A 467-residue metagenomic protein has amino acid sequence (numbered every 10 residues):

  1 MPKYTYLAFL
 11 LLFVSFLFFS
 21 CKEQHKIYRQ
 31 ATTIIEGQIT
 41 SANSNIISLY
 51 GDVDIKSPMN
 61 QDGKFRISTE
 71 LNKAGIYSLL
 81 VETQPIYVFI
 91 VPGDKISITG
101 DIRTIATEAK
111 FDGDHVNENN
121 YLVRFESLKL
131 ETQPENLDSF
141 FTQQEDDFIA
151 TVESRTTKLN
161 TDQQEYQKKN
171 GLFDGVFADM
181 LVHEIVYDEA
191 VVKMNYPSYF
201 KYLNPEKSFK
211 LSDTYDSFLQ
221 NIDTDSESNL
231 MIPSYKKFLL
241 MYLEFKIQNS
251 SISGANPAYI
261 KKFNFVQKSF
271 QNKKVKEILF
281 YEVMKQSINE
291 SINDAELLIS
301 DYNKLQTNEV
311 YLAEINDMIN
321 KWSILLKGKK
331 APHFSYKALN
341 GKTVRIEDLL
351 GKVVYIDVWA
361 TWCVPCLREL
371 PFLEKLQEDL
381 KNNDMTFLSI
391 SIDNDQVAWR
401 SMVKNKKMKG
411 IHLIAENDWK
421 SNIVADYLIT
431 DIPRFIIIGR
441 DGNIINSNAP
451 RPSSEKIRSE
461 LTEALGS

Functional and structural regions predicted by a protein language model:
L17-S20: C-terminal motif of bacterial Sec signal peptides marking the signal peptidase cleavage site
E23-M180, E184, V191-N195, F200-Y202: A non-transmembrane, solvent-exposed segment enriched in polar/low-complexity residues
E206-L219, N256-V266, D294-N303, P332-H333: Alpha-helical repeat scaffolds
V275-K337, K342, E347-K352, E378 (+3 more regions): N-proximal helix/coil linker or "cap" segments that precede and/or mark the start of modular domains
K337, R400-R434, R440-D441: Short, internal strand/loop/helix patches that form the active-site neighborhood or redox-interaction surface
L350, V358-K375: Conserved redox-active cysteine motifs that mediate thiol-disulfide chemistry, especially di-cysteine Cys-X(1-2)-Cys
R368-K406, W419-A425: Structural microenvironment flanking redox-active thiols in thiol-disulfide oxidoreductases
I437-S467: Thiol-/selenol-based redox modules, centered on thioredoxin-like and closely related oxidoreductase domains
